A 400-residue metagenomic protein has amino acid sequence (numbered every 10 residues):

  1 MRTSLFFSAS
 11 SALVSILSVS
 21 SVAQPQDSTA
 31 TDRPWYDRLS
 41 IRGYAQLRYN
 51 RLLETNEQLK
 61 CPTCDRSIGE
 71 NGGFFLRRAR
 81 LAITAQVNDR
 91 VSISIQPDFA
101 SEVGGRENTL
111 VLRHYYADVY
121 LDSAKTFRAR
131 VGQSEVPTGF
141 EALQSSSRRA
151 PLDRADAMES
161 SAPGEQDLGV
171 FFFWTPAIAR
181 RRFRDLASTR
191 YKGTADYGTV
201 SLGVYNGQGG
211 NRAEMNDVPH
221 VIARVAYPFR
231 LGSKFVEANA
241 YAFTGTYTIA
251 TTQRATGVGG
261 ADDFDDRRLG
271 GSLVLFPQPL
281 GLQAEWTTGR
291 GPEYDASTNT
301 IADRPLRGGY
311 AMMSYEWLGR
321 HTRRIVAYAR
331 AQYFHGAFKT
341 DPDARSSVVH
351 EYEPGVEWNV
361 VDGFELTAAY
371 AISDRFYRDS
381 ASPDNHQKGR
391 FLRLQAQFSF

Functional and structural regions predicted by a protein language model:
M1-S28: Cleavable N-terminal export/targeting peptides
S11-V14, V87, M313, E357: Short stretches within intrinsically disordered, low-complexity N-terminal or propeptide regions
A12, Q58-C61: Mature extracytoplasmic/luminal segments of secretory-pathway proteins
S28, W35-D37, L53-N56, S67-I68 (+6 more regions): Outer-membrane beta-barrel pore domains
S28-E54, Q58, I68-G207, M215-I222 (+6 more regions): Outer membrane beta-barrel
A213-E214, F391: Short histidine-centered beta-strand/loop micro-motifs that create catalytic or ligand/metal-coordination sites
